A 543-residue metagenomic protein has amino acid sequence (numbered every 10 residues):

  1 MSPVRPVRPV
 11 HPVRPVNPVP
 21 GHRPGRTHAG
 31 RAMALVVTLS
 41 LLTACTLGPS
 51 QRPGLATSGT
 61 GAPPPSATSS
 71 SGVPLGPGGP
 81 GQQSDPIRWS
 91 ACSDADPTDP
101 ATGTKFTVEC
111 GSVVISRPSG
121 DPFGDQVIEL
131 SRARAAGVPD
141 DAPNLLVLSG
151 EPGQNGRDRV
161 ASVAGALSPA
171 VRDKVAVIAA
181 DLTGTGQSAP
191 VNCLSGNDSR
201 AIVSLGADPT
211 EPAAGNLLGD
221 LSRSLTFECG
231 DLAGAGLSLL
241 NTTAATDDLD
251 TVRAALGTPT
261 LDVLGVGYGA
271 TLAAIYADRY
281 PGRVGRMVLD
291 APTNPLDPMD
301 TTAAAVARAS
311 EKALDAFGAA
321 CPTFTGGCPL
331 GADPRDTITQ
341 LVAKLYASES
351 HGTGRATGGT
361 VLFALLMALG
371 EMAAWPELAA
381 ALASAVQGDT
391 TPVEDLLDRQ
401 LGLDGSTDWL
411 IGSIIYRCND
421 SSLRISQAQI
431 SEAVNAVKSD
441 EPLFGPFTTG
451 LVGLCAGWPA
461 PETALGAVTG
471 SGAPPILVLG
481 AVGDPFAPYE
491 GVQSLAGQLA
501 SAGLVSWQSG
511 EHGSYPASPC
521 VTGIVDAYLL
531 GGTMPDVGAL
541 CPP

Functional and structural regions predicted by a protein language model:
V4-A34: Bacterial N-terminal signal peptides that target proteins for export
L41-A44: C-terminal motif of bacterial Sec signal peptides marking the signal peptidase cleavage site
T46-P49: Bacterial signal peptide processing site
G54, T293-E311, A379-S384, D389-L403: Flexible "cap/lid" loop of the alpha/beta hydrolase fold
S66, S71-T360, I415, S421-P543: Gly/Pro-rich cap/lid or specificity-loop segments adjacent to the active site
S348-L362, L369-A374, D404-I411: Structural motif
L369-A383, L423-A428: Short helix-capping/linker segments at secondary-structure and domain boundaries
Q387, T391-S421, S426-Q427: Long, low-complexity segments enriched in small/aliphatic residues
